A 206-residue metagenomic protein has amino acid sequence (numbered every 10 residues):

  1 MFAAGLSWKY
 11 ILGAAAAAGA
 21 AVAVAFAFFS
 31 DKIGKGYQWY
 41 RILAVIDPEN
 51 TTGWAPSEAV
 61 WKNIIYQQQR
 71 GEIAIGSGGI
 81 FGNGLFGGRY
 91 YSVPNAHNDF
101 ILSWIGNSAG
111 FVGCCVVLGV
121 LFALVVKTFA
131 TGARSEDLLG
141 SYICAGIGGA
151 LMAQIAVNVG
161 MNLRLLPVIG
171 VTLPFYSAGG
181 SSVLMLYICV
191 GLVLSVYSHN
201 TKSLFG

Functional and structural regions predicted by a protein language model:
M1-W8, F122-G132, V193-T201: Structural signal for the C-terminal ends of transmembrane alpha-helices and the immediately following loop
A3, A20-F28, A153-A156, G160: Alpha-helical membrane-inserting segments
S7, F28, K32-I33, F129-E136 (+2 more regions): Membrane-interfacial segments
L12-C114, L138-G140: Hydrophobic, glycine- and aromatic-enriched re-entrant/interface helices and adjoining loop segments
A16, S92-V93, W104-N107, I147-L151 (+2 more regions): Transmembrane helix-bundle signature of multi-pass membrane transporters/permeases
A23-V24, I33, Y37, V120-K127 (+3 more regions): Transmembrane alpha-helix boundary/anchor motif
F111-I155: Hydrophobic transmembrane alpha-helices and their immediate junctions
Q154-G206: A juxtamembrane structural motif centered on a specific transmembrane helix
